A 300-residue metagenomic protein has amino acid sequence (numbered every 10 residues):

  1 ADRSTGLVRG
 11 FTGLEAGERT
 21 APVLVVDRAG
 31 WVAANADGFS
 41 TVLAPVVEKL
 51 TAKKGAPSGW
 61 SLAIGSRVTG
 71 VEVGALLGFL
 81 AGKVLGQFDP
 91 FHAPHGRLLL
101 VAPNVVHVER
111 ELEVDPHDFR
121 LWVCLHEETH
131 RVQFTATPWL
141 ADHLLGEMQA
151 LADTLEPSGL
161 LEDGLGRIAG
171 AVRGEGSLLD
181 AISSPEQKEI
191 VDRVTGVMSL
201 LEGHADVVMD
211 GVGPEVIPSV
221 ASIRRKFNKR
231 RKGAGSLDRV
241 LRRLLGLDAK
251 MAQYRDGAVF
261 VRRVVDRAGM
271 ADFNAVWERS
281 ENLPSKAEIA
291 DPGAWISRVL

Functional and structural regions predicted by a protein language model:
D2-P103: Auxiliary, metal-adjacent structural segments of Zn-dependent hydrolase domains
L7-G10, R131, T135, W139 (+3 more regions): Active-site catalytic microenvironments for nucleophilic, acid-base chemistry
G70, G78-L85, T135-I217: Post-HExxH zinc-binding segment in Zn-dependent metallohydrolases
N104-V123: Short pre-active-site segment immediately N-terminal to the catalytic Zn-binding motif
V108-R110, V132-Q133, D142: Short helix/loop capping segments that flank catalytic or ligand/cofactor-binding pockets
F119-T135, V261: Active-site recognition of the HExxH zinc-binding catalytic motif
E189-L300: Pan-zinc metallopeptidase signature
